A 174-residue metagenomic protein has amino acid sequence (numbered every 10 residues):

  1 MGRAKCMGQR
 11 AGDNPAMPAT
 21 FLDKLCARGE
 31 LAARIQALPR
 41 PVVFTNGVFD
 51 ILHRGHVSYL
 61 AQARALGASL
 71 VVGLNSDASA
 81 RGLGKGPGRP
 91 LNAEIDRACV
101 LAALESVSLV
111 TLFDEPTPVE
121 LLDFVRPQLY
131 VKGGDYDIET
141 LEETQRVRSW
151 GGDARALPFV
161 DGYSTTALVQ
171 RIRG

Functional and structural regions predicted by a protein language model:
R10-G174: Nucleotidyltransferase catalytic core that binds NTPs
